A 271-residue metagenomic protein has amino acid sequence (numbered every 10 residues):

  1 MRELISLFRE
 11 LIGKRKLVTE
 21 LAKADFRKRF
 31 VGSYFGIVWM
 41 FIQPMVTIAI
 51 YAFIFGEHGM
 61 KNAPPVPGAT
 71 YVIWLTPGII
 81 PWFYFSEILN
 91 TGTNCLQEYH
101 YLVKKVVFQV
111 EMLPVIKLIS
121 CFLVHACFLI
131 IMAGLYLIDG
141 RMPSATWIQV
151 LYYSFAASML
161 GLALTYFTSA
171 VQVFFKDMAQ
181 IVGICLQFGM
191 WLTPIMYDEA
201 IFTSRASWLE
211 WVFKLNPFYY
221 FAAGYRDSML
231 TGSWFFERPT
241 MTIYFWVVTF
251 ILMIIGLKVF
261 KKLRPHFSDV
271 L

Functional and structural regions predicted by a protein language model:
M1-L271: Hydrophobic transmembrane alpha-helices and immediately adjacent juxtamembrane helices of multi-pass inner-membrane
